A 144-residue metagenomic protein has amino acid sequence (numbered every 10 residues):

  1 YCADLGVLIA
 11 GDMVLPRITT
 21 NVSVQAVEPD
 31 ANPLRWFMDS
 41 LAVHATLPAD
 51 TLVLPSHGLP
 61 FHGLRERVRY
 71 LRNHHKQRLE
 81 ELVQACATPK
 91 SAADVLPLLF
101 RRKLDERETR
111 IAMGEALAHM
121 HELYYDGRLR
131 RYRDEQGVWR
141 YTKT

Functional and structural regions predicted by a protein language model:
Y1-L79: Metallo-beta-lactamase
E80-T144: C-terminal regulatory/interaction regions
